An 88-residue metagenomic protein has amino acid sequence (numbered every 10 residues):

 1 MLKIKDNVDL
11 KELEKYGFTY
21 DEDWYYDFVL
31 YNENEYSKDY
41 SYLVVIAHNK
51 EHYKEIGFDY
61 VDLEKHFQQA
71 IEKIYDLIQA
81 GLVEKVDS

Functional and structural regions predicted by a protein language model:
M1-L2, D6, L10, D27 (+2 more regions): Intrinsically disordered, low-complexity regulatory regions enriched in serine/threonine/proline and acidic residues
K15-D23, L82-D87: Short secondary-structure junctions
